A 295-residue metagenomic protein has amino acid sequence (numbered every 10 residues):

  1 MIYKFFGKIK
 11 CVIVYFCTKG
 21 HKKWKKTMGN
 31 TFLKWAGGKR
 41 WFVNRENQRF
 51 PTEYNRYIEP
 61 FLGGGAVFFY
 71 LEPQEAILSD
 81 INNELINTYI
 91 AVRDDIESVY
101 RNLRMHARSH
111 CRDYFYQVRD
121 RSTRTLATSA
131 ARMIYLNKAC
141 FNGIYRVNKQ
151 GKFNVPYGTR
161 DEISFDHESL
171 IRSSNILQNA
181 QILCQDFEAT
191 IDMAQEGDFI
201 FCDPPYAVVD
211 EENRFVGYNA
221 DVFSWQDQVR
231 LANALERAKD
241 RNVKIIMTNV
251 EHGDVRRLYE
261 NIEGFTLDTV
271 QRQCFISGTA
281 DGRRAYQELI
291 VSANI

Functional and structural regions predicted by a protein language model:
Y3-W41, Q48-T52, R93-V216, R230-R241: SAM-dependent nucleic-acid methyltransferase catalytic core
N55-R119: SAM cofactor-binding core of SAM-dependent methyltransferases, primarily the Rossmann-like beta-alpha-beta module
P60, S79, L183-Q185, C202 (+1 more regions): Short His-Asn-centered micro-motif
L62, N83, A189, Y206 (+1 more regions): Short, glycine/acidic-enriched loop or turn micro-motifs at the edges of active sites
G63, Y89, I134, I245 (+1 more regions): A residue-level signal for conserved active-site and pocket-lining positions in enzyme catalytic cores
E72, Q178, N261-E263: Short, structured coil segments at secondary-structure junctions
E196-E288: Conserved acidic-Pro-Pro-aromatic motif
E288-I295: Conserved beta strand-loop-helix elements of the APE1-like EEP
